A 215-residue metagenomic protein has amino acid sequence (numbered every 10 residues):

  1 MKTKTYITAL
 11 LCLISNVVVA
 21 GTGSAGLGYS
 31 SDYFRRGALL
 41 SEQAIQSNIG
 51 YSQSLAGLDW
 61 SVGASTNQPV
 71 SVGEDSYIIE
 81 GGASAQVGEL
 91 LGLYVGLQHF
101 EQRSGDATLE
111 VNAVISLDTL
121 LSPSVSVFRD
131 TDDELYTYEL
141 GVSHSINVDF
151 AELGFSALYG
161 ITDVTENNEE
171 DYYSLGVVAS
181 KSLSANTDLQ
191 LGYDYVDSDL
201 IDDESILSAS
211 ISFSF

Functional and structural regions predicted by a protein language model:
M1-S24, N186: Cleavable N-terminal export/targeting peptides
V18-F215: Outer-membrane beta-barrel proteins
